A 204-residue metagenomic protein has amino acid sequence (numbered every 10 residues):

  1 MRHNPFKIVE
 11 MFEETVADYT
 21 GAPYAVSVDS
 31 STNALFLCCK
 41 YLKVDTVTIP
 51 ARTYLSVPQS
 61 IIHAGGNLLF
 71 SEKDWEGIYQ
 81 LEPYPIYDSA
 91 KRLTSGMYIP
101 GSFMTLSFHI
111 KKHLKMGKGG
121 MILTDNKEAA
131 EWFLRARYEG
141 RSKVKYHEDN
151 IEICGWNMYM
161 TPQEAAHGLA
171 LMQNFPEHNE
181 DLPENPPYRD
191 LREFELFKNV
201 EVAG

Functional and structural regions predicted by a protein language model:
M1-E10, P176-H178: A glycine-/small-polar-enriched, mobile loop at the entrance of the PLP active site in fold-type I
V9-V47, S60-A64: Phosphate-binding glycine-rich loop
A22, D74-W75, I110: Short, acidic/glycine-rich phosphate-metal binding loop used to engage nucleotide
S27, F70, T105-S107: Structural signal for conserved beta-strand scaffold positions within catalytic alpha/beta enzyme cores
T32-A34, T53-L55, A90-L93, I110-H113 (+2 more regions): Short, solvent-exposed loop/turn segments at secondary-structure junctions
C39-Y98: PLP-dependent aminotransferase-like
F103-G204: Active-site region of PLP-dependent enzymes
